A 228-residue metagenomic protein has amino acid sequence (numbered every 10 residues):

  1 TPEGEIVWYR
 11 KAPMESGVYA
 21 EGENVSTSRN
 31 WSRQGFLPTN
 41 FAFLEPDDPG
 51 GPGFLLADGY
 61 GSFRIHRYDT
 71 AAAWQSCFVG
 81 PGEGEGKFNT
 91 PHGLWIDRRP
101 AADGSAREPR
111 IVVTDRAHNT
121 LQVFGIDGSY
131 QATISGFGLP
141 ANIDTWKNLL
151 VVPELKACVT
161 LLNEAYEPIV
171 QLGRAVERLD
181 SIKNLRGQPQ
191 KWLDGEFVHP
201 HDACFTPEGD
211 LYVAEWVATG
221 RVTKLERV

Functional and structural regions predicted by a protein language model:
P2-E3, D69-A73, G125-S129, N163-E167 (+1 more regions): Short loop/turn segments that connect beta-strands within beta-propeller blades
E3-F36, A73-N89, I169-G195: Surface-exposed loop and turn segments in beta-propeller and other repeat-based domains that flank or scaffold
S16-G53, E83-R110, H118-N119, G136-L150 (+2 more regions): Beta-rich, blade/repeat-based domains predominating in secreted/periplasmic proteins but also intracellular
L56-A57, V113, V152, V213: Residue position within the beta-strands of beta-propeller blades
G59-Y60, R99, R116, E154-L155 (+1 more regions): Short loop/turn segments immediately following the C-termini of beta-strands
G61-F63, H118-T120, A157-C158, A218-G220: Loop/turn residues immediately N-terminal
R64-H66, S76, Q122, A132 (+3 more regions): WD40 beta-propeller blade core
E196-V228: Blade-level signature of beta-propeller repeat domains, shared across WD40, Kelch, NHL, RCC1 and BNR/Asp-box propellers
